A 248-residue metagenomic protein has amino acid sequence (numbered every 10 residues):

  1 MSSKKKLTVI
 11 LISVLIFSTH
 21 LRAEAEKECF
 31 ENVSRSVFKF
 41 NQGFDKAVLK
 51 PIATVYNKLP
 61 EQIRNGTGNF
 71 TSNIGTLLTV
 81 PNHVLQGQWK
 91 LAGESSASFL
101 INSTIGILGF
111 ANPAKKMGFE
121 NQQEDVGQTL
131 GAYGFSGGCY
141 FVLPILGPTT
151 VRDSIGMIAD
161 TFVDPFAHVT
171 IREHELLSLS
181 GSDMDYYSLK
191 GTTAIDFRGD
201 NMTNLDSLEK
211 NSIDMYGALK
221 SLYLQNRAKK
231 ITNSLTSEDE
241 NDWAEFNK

Functional and structural regions predicted by a protein language model:
M1-T8: Bacterial N-terminal signal peptides that target proteins for export
V9-S18: Bacterial N-terminal signal peptides
T19-A25: Sec/Tat signal peptide C-region and signal peptidase I cleavage site
E24, G134-K248: A structured, mid-to-C-terminal "fold-capping" secondary-structure block
A25-K39: Short N-terminal segments immediately surrounding and downstream of signal-peptide cleavage
A47-I63, G127: Membrane interface segments of multi-pass transport proteins and intramembrane proteases
N65-G87: A glycine-rich, hydrophobic loop/mini-helix early in the fold
N73, Q86-R152: Mid-length scaffold segments of soluble, non-membrane domains
